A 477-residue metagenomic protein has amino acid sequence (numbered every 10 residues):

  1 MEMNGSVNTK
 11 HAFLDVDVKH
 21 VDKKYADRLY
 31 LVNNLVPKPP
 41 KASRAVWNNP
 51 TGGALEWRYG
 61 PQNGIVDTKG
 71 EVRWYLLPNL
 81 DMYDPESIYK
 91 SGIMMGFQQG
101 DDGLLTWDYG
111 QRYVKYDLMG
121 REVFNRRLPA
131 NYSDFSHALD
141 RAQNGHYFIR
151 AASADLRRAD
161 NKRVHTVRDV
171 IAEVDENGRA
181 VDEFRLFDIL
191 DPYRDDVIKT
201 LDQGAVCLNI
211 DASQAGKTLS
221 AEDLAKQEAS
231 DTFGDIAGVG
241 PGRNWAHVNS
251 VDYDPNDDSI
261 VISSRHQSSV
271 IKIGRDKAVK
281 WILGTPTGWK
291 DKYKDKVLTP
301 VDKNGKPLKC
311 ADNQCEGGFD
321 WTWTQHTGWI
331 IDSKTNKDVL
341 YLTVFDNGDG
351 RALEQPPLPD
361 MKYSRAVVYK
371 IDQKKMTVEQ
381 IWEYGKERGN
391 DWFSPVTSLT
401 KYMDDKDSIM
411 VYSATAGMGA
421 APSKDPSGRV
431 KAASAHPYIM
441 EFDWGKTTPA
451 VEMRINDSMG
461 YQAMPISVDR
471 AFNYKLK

Functional and structural regions predicted by a protein language model:
M1-K477: Histidine-/acidic-rich catalytic cores in large beta-rich domains
